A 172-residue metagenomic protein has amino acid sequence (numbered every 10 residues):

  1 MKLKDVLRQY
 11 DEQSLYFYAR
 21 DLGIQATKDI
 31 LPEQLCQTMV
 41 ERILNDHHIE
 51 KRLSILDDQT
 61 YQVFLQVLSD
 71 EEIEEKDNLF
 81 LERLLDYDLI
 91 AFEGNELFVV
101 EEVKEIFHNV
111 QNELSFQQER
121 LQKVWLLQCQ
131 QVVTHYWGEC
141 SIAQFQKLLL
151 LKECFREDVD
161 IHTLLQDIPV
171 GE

Functional and structural regions predicted by a protein language model:
M1-F107: Basic helix-extension-helix modules of the SAP/HeH family
A19-R20, Q144-E153: DNA-recognition alpha helix
V40, S69, K147-L150, Q166-P169: Short amphipathic alpha-helical surface patches that mediate protein-protein
H47-I55, E102-Y136: Short, amphipathic alpha-helical interaction segments positioned at domain boundaries
S69-E71, T134-W137, K152: Short helix-capping/hinge SLiMs at alpha-helix to coil transitions
E72-N78, Q146-K147, V159-I161: Extended, Lys/Arg-enriched charged tracts that mediate electrostatic binding to polyanionic substrates
L79-L89, K152-E172: Charge-enriched amphipathic alpha-helical scaffolds
E139-A143: Surface-exposed interaction/gating patches
